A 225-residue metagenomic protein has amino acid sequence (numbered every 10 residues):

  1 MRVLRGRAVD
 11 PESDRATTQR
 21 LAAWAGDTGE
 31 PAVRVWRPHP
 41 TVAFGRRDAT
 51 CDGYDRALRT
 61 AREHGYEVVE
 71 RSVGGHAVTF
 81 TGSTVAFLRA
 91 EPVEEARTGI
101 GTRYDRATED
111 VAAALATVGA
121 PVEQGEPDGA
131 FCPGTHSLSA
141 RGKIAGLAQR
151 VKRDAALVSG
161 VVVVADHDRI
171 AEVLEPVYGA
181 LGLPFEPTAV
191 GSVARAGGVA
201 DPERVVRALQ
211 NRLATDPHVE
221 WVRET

Functional and structural regions predicted by a protein language model:
M1-T225: Acidic, polar-rich N-terminal leader regions of halophilic archaeal proteins
